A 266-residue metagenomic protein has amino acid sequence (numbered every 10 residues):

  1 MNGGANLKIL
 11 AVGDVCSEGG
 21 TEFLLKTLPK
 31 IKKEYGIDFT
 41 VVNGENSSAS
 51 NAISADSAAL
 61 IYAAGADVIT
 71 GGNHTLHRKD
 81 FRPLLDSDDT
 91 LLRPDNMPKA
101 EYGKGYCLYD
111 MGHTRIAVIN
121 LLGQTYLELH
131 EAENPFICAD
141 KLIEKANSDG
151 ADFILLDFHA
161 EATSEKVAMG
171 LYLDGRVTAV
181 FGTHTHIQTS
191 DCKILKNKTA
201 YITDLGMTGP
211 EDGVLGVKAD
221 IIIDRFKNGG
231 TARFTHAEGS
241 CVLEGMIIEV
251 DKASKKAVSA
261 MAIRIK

Functional and structural regions predicted by a protein language model:
N2-K266: Acidic, metal/ion-coordinating pockets
